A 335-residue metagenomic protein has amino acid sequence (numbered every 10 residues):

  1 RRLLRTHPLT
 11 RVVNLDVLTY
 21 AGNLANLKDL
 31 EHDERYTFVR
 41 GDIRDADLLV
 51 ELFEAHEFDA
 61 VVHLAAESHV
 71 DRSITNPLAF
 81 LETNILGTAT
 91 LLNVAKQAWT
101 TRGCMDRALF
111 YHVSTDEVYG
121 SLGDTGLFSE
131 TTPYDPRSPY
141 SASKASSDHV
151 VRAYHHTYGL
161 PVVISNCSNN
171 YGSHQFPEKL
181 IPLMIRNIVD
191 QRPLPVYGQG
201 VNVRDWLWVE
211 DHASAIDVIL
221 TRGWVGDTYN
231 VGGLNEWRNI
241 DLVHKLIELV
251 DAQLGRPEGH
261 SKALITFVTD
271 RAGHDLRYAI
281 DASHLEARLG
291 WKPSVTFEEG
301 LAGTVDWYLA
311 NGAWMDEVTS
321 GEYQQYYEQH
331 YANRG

Functional and structural regions predicted by a protein language model:
R1-N170, L220, N239, G303 (+2 more regions): N-terminal Rossmann-like NAD(P)+-binding domain of SDR-like oxidoreductases, especially those catalyzing
T6, G41-R44, P182, R186-G335: C-terminal substrate-binding subdomain of Rossmann-fold SDR/epimerase-dehydratase oxidoreductases
L18, N169-G172, N202-V203, R271-A272: Short histidine/acidic/glycine/proline-rich micro-motifs that form metal- and phosphate-coordinating active-site loops
A25, G123, Q175, L207 (+1 more regions): Short, well-ordered secondary-structure micro-motifs
R40-G41, T83, A142, Q175-F176 (+2 more regions): Residues that cap or flank secondary-structure elements
T88, D148, L180, Y278-A279: Generic non-transmembrane alpha-helix signal with a bias for helix starts/N-cap capping motifs
P136-S143, S173, P177-I181, D205-V209: The catalytic Tyr-centered alpha-helix of NAD(P)H-dependent dehydrogenases
